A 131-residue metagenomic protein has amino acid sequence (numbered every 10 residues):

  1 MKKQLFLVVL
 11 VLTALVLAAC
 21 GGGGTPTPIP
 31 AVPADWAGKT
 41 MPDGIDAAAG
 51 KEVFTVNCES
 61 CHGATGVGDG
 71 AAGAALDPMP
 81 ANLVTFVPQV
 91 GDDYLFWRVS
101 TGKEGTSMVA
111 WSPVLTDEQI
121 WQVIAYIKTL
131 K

Functional and structural regions predicted by a protein language model:
M1-L5: Positively charged n-region of N-terminal signal peptides that target proteins for export
L7-T13: Sec-dependent N-terminal signal peptides
V16-A19: C-terminal motif of bacterial Sec signal peptides marking the signal peptidase cleavage site
G24-V53: Electrostatic cytochrome c docking/interface patches
G44-V67, F96-W97: Sequence/structural segment immediately N-terminal to covalent heme-attachment motifs in c-type and related
V67-G68, T129-K131: Inter-heme linker and motif-flanking segments adjacent to c-type heme-binding CXXCH motifs in c-type cytochromes
A71-A75: Short cysteine/histidine-rich zinc-coordinating motifs and their immediately flanking basic loops
D77-L130: Extracytoplasmic electron-transfer domains, predominantly the class I c-type cytochrome c fold
